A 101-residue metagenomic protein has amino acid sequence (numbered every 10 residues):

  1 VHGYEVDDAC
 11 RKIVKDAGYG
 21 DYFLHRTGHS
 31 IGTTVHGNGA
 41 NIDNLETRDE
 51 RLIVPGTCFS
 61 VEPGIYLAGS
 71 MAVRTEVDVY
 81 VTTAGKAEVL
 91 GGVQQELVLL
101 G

Functional and structural regions predicted by a protein language model:
V1-L24: Extended C-terminal subregions enriched in glycine
R11-K15, S30-H36: A short beta-alpha structural unit
Y22-H25, D43-L45: Short histidine-centered beta-strand/loop micro-motifs that create catalytic or ligand/metal-coordination sites
L24-T33, V61: Histidine-centered catalytic micro-motifs
V35-G101: Charged, cofactor-coupling segments
